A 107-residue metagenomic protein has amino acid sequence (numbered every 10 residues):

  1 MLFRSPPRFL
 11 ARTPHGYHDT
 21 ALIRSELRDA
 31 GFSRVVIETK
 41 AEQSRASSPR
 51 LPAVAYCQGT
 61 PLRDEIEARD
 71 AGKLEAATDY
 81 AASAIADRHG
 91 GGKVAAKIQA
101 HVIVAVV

Functional and structural regions predicted by a protein language model:
M1-S47: Conserved catalytic/acceptor-binding region of the Class I
A30, R34-G91: C-terminal helical/coil "lid" or tail adjacent to the Rossmann-like core of SAM-dependent
A76, A96-K97: Alpha-helix N-cap and coil->helix boundary residues
K93-V94, V106-V107: Generic C-terminal helix-cap and adjacent flexible tail
K97-V104: Short hydrophobic/aromatic beta-strand or adjacent loop that forms the aromatic wall/cage of a ligand/substrate-binding
